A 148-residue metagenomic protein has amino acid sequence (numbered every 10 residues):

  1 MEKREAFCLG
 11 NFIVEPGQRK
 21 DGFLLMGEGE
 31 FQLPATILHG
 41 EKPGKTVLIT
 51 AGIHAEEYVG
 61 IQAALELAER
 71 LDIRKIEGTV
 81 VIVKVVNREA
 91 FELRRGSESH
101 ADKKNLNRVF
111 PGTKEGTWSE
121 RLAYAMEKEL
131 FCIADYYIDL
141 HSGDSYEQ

Functional and structural regions predicted by a protein language model:
M1-Q148: Structured catalytic-domain cores with a bias toward divalent-metal coordination
